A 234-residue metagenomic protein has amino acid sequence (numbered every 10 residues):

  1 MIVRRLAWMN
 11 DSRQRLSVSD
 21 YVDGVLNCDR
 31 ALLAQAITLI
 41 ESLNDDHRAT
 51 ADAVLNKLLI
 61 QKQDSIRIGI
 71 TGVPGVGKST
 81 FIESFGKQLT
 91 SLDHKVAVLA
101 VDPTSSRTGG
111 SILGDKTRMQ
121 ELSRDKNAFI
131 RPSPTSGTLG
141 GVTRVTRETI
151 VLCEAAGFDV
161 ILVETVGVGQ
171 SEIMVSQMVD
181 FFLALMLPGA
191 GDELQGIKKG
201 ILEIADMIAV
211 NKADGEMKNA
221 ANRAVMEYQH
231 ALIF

Functional and structural regions predicted by a protein language model:
I2-V25: Long, basic/Gly/Ser/Thr-rich N-terminal segments that mediate initial subcellular attachment or targeting
L6-R13, E216-F234: C-terminal accessory "lid"/substrate-recognition subdomains
S19-C28, A34-I66, V76, F85-S171 (+2 more regions): Nucleotide-state-sensitive switch-loop elements of NTP-binding domains
I68-I70: Hydrophobic anchor at the beta1->P-loop junction of P-loop NTPases
V73: P-loop (Walker A) phosphate-binding loop of NTP-binding proteins
F81: Hydrophobic positions on the alpha1 helix immediately C-terminal to the Walker A/P-loop
F182-M186, I204-D214, E227-F234: Conserved beta-strand/loop subsegment of P-loop NTPase cores
